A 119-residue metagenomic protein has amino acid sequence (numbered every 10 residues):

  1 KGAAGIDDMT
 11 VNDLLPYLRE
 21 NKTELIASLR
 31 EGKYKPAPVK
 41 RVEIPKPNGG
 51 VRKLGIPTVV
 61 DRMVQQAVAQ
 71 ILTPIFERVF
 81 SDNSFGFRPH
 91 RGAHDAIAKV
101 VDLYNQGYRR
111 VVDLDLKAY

Functional and structural regions predicted by a protein language model:
K1-Y119: Conserved pre-catalytic core of RNA-dependent polymerases
